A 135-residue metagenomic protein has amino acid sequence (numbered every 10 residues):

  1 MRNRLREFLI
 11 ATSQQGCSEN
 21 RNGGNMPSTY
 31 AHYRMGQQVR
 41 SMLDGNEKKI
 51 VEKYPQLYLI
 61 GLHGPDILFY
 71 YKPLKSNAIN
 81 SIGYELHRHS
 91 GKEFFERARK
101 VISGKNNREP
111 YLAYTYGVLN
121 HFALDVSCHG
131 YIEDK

Functional and structural regions predicted by a protein language model:
R6-N25: Short, Lys/Arg-enriched N-terminal segments with co-localized hydrophobic residues within the first ~10-30 amino acids
S18-E19, G36, D125: Alpha-helical and His/Cys-centered functional microenvironments
G23-A113, Y131-K135: N-terminal, motif-rich segments that launch catalysis or mediate targeting to/interaction with membranes, typified by
H32-Y33, G117, D125: Short alpha-helical patches at coil-to-helix transitions and adjacent helical residues in well-structured domains
L68, N120, L124, C128: Short active-site segment of divalent metal-dependent hydrolases/proteases that encodes the spacing between
L112-N120: Short alpha-helix carrying the canonical HExxH Zn2+-binding catalytic motif
